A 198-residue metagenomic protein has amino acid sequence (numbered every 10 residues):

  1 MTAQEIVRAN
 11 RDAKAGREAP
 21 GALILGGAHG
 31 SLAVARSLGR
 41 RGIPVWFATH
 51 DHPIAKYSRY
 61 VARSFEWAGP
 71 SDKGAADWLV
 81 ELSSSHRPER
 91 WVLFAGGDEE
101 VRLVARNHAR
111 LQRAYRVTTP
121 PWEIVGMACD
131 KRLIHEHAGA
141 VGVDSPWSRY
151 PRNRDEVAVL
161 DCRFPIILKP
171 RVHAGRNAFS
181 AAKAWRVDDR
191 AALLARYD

Functional and structural regions predicted by a protein language model:
M1-P121, R154-A158: ATP-binding N-terminal substructure of ATP-dependent carboxylate-amine bond-forming enzymes
V125-D198: Active-site nucleotide/adenylate-binding loops and adjacent lid/helix of ATP-dependent enzymes
